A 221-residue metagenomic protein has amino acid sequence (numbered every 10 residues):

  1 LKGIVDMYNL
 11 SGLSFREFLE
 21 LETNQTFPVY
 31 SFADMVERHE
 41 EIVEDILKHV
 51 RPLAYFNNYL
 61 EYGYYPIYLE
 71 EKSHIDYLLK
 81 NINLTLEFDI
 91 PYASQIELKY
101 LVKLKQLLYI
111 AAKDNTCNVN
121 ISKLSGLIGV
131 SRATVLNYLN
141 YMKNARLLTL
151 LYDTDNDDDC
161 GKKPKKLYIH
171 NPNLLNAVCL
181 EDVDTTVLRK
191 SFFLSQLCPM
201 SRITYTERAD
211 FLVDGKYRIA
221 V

Functional and structural regions predicted by a protein language model:
L1-I4, T23-Q25, V183-D184: Short, glycine/charged-enriched secondary-structure capping and boundary segments
K2-R16: A short helix-turn-beta junction within AAA+ P-loop NTPase domains corresponding to the substrate/partner-engaging
I4, S131, M200-T204: Secondary-structure boundary/capping positions in well-ordered alpha/beta enzyme cores
N9, L47, L98-K99, D184 (+1 more regions): Residue-level detector of secondary-structure boundary/capping sites
G12, Y59, Q196: Conserved catalytic core of Hanks-type protein kinase domains
E17-L21: Short, charged, surface-exposed secondary-structure boundary motifs
T23-N176: Interdomain hinge/linker elements that couple catalytic modules in large macromolecular machines
N140, R146-V221: A cross-kingdom feature that marks ATP-driven nucleic-acid transaction machinery
